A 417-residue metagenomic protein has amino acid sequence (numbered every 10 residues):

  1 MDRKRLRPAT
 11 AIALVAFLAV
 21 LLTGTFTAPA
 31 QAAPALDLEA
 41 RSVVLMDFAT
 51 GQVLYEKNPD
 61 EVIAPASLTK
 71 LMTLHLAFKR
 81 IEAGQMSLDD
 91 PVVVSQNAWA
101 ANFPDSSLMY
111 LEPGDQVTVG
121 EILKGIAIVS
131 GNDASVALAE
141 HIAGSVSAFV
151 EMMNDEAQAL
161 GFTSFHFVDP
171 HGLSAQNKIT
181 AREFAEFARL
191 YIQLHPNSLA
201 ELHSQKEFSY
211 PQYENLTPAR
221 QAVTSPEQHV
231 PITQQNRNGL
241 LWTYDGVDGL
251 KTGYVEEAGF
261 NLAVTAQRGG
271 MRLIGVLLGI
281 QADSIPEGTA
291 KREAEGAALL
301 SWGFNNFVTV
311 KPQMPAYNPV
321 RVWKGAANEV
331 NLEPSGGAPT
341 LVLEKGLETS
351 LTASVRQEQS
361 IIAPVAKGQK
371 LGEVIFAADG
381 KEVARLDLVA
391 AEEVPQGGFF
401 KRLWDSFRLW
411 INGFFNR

Functional and structural regions predicted by a protein language model:
D2-R5, N154-A157, F415: Periplasmic/cell-envelope proteins involved in peptidoglycan metabolism and beta-lactam response
D2-V15: Bacterial N-terminal signal peptides that target proteins for export
R3, T118, L341-E344: Helix N-cap / beta->alpha transition motif
V15, F103, P218: Catalytic-site microenvironment of enzymes that process N-acetyl-hexosamine-containing cell-wall polysaccharides
A19-P29: C-terminal segment of classical bacterial N-terminal signal peptides
A30-L194: Active-site-adjacent loops and short helices of periplasmic peptidoglycan-processing enzymes
F162-T163, A175-I179, E183-R417: Domain-terminus/edge residues, biased toward the C-terminal soluble/receptor-binding domains of extracytoplasmic
